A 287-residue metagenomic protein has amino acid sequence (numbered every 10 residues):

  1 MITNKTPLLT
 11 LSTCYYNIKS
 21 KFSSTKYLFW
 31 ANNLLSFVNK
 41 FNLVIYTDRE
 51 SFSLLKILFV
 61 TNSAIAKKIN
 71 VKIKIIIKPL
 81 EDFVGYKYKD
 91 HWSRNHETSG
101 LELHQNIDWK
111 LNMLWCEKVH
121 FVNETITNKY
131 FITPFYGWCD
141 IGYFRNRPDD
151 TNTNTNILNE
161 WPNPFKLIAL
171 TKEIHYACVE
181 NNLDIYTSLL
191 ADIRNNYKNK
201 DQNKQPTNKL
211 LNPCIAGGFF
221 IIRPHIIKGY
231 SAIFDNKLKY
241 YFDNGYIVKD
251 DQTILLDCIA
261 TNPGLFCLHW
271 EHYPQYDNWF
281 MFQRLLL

Functional and structural regions predicted by a protein language model:
M1-F29: N-proximal low-complexity "stem/linker" segments adjacent to membrane-targeting elements
L9, F37-V44, I73: Short loop->beta transition adjacent to catalytic acidic/histidine clusters or analogous donor-positioning motifs
L28-N42, L58-I65: Short, acidic, metal-binding catalytic loop of nucleotide-sugar glycosyltransferases
R49-I57, D184-Y186: Short, charged/polar "capping" segments at the starts of alpha-helices and the immediately preceding loops
I65-Y130: Active-site-proximal specificity loops/subdomain of glycosyltransferases
W115-H175: GT-A fold catalytic core of metal-dependent nucleotide-sugar glycosyltransferases, centered on the diacidic
Y143-R145, D149, A177, N196-L287: Catalytic core and acceptor-binding pocket of nucleotide-sugar-dependent glycosyltransferases
T171-A191: Short beta-strand-to-loop element that shapes/binds the nucleotide-sugar donor at the catalytic cleft/hinge
